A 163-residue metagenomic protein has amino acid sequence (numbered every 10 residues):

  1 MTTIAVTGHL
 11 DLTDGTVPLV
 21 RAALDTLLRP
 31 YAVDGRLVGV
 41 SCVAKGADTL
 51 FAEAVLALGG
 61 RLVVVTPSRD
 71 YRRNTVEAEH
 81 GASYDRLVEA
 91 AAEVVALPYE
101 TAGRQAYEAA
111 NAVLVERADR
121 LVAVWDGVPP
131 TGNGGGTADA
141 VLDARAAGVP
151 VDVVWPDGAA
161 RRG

Functional and structural regions predicted by a protein language model:
M1-G163: Acidic/glycine-enriched connector segments
